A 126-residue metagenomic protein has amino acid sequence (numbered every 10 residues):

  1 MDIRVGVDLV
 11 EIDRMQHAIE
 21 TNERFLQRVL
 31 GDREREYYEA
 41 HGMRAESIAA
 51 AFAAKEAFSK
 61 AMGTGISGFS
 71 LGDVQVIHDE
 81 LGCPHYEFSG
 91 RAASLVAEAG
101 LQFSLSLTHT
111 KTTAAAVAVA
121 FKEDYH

Functional and structural regions predicted by a protein language model:
M1-H126: Core catalytic alpha/beta fold that binds nucleotide/phospho-ligands
